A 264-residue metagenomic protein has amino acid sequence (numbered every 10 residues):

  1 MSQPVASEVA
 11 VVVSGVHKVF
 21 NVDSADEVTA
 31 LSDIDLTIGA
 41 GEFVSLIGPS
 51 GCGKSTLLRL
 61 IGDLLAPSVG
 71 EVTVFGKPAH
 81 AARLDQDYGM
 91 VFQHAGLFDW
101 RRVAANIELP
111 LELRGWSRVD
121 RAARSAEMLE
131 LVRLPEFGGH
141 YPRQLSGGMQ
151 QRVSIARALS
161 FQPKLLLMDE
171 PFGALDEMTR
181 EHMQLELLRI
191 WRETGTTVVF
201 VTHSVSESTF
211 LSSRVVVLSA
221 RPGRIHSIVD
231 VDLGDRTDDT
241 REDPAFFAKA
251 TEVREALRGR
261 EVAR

Functional and structural regions predicted by a protein language model:
I47-P49: The feature captures the beta-strand-to-loop junction immediately N-terminal to the Walker
G62: Helix-to-loop junction immediately C-terminal to a conserved catalytic motif
G70-H80: Conserved ABC transporter NBD signature motif
R101-L109: Short coil-to-helix segment of the ABC ATPase nucleotide-binding domain corresponding to the Q-loop/switch region
E112, V119-F137, R189: Conserved ABC ATPase "signature" region
H140-R143, F161: Conserved signature/switch motifs of ABC ATPase nucleotide-binding domains
L166-D169: Catalytic Walker B motif of ABC-type/P-loop ATPase nucleotide-binding domains
